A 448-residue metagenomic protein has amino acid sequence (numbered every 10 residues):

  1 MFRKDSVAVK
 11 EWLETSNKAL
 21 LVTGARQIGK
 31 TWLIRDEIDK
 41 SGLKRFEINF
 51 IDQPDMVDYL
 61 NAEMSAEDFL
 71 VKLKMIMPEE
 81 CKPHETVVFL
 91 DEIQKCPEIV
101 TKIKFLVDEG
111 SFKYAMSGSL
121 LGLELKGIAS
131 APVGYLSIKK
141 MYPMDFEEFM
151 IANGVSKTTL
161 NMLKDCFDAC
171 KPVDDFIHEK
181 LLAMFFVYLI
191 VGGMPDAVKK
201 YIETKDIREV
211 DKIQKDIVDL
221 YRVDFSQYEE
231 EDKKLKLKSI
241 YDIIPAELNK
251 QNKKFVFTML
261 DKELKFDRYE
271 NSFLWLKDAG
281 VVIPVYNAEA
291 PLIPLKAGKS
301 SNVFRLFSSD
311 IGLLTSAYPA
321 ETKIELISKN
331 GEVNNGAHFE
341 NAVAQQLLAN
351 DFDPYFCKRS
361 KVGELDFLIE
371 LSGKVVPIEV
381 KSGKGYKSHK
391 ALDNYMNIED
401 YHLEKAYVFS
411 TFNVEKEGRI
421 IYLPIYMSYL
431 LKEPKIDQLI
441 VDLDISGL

Functional and structural regions predicted by a protein language model:
M1-E14: Pre-Walker A adenine-sensing motif
V22: Hydrophobic anchor at the beta1->P-loop junction of P-loop NTPases
K30: Conserved lysine of the Walker
L33, E37: Hydrophobic positions on the alpha1 helix immediately C-terminal to the Walker A/P-loop
D52-P83: Short glycine-rich substrate-engagement loop in P-loop NTPases that contacts/grips substrate
K126-N249: Interdomain motor-coupling "hinge/lid" segment immediately C-terminal to the ATP-binding subdomain of NTP-driven enzymes
M194, K199-S372: Accessory nucleic acid-recognition modules appended to NTPase machines
F412-L448: Domain-level recognition of nuclease-like catalytic cores that cleave nucleotide substrates
